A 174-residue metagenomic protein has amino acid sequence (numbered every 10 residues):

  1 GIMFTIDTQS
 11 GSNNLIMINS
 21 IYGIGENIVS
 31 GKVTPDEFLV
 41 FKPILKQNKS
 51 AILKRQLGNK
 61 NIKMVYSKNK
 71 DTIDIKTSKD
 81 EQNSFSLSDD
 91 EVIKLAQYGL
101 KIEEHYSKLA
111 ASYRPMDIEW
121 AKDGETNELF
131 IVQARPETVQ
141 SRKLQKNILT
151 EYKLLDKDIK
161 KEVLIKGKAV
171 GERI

Functional and structural regions predicted by a protein language model:
G1-I174: Non-catalytic, soluble scaffold/interaction modules
